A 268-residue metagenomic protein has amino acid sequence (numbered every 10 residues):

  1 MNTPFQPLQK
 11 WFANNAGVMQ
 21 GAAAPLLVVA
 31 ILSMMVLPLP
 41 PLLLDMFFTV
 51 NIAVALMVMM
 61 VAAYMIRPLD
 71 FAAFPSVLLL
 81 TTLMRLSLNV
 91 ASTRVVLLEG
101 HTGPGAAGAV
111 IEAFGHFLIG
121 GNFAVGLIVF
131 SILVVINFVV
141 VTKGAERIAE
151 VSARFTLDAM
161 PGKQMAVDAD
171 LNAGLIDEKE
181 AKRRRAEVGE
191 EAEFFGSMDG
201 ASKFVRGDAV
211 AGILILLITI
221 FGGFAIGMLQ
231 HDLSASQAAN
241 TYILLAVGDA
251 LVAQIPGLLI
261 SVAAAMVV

Functional and structural regions predicted by a protein language model:
M1-M34, P41: Generic start-of-chain signal for non-secretory N-termini
N2-A13, L44, M59-L80, V90-G115 (+3 more regions): Juxtamembrane helix-loop transition segments at the membrane interface in multi-pass membrane proteins
A16-V18, M60, G248-A250: Short amphipathic alpha-helical surface micro-motifs
G21-V28, V36-I52, A72-T82, H116-K143 (+2 more regions): Hydrophobic alpha-helical transmembrane segments
V29-I31, V50-Y64: Central hydrophobic cores of alpha-helical transmembrane segments in multi-pass inner-membrane proteins across all
F47, R85, I148, A201 (+1 more regions): Residue-level signature of catalytic and energy-coupling elements of molecular machines, predominantly ATP/GTP-dependent
